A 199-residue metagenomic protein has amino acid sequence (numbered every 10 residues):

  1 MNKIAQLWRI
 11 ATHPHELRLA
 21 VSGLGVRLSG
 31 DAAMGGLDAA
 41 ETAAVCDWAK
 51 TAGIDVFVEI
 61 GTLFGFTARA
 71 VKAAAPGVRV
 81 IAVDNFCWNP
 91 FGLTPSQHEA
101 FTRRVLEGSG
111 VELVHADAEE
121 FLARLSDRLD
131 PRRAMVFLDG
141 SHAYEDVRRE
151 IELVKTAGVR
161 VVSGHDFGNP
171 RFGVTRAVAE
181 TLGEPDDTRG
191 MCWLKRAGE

Functional and structural regions predicted by a protein language model:
M1-N2, L194: Generic cytosolic/nucleocytoplasmic N-terminal low-complexity/intrinsically disordered segments
K3-A52: Class I SAM-dependent methyltransferase Rossmann-like catalytic core, especially the SAM/SAH-binding loop
T42-E199: S-adenosylmethionine/decaboxylated-SAM
